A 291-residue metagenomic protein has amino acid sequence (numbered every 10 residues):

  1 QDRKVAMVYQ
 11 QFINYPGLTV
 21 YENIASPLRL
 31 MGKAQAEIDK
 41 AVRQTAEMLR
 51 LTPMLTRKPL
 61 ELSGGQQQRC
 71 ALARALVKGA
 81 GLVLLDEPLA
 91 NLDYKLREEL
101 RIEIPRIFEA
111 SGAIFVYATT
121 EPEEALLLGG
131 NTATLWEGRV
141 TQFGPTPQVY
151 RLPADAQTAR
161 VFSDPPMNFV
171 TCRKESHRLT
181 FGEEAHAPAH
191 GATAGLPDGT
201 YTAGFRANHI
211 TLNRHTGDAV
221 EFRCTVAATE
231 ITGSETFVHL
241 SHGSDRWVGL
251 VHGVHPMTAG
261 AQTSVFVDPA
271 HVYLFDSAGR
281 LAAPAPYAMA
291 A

Functional and structural regions predicted by a protein language model:
D2-A6, Q10-Q157: ABC ATPase nucleotide-binding domains
R151-E175, G204, D268: C-terminal boundary and immediately downstream tail of ABC-type ATPase nucleotide-binding domains
R173, E230-T232: A generic structural motif
R178-E230, P256-A291: Glycine/charge-rich catalytic "coupling/switch" loops of P-loop NTPases
E235-V238: Short aromatic-glycine-enriched beta-strand elements
L240-H242: Active-site beta-strand termini and strand-to-loop segments that position acidic
V248-V251: Short alpha-helix capping/helix-loop boundary micro-motifs
